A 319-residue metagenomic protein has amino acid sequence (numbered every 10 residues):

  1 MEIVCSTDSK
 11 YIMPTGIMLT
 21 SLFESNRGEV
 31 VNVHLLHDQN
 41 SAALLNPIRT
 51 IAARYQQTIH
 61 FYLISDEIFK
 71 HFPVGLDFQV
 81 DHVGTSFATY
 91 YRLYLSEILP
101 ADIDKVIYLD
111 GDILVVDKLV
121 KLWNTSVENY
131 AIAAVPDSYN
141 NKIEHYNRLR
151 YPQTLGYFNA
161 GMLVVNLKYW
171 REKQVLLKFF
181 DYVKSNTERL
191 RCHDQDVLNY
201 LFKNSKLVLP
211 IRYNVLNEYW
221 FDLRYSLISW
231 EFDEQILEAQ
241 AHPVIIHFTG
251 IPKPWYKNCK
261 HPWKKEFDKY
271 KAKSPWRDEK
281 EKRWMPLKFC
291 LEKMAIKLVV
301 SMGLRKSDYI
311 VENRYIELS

Functional and structural regions predicted by a protein language model:
E2-C5, L22, N32-L35, I246: Hydrophobic targeting segments
V4-T7, E172-S319: A glycosyltransferase accessory/donor-loop signature
I12-N26: Histidine-anchored nucleotide/phosphate-binding helix
N26-H34, I59: Short loop->beta transition adjacent to catalytic acidic/histidine clusters or analogous donor-positioning motifs
N32-Q39, A134-V135: Short internal beta-strands
A43-Y55, K260: Short, aromatic/basic amphipathic alpha-helical patches
T50-E97: Active-site-proximal specificity loops/subdomain of glycosyltransferases
E67-F69, A88-K142, P152-V165, R171-E172: GT-A fold catalytic core of metal-dependent nucleotide-sugar glycosyltransferases, centered on the diacidic
